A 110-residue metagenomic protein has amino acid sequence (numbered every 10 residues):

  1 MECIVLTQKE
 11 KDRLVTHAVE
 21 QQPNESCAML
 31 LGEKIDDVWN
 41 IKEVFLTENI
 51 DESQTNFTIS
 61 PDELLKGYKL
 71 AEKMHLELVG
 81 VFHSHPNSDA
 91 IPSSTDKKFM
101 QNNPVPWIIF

Functional and structural regions predicted by a protein language model:
M1-L78, N87-F110: Conserved beta-strand-loop surface patch within small alpha/beta domains used for substrate/adaptor or ligand engagement
S84: Short, well-ordered beta-to-alpha junction loops that form the rim of enzyme active sites and present histidine/acidic
